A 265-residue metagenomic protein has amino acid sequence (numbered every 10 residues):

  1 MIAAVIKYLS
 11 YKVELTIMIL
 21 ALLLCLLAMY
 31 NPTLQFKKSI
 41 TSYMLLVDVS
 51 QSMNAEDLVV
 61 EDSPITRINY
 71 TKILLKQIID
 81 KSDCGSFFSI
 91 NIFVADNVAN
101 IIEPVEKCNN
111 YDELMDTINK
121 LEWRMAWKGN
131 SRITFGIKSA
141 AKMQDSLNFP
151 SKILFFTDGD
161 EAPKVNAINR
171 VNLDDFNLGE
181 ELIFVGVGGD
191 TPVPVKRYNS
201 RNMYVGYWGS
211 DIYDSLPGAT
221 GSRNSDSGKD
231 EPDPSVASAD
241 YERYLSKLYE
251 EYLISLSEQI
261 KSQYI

Functional and structural regions predicted by a protein language model:
M1-L45, S50-V60: Acidic, polar low-complexity linker/tail segments
I40-T41, M53-F87, E106-N110: …and closely analogous acidic/polar surface helices at protein-protein or active-site interfaces in A-domain-like
S42-M44, E251-I265: Juxtamembrane amphipathic/hinge helix adjacent to a transmembrane helix
S42-S52, F87-F93, K152-F156, E181-V185: Soluble periplasmic/extracytoplasmic beta-strand elements of cell-envelope proteins
D48-S50, A140-M143, F149-I168, V185-G189 (+1 more regions): DG-centered beta-turn motif at the end of beta-strands
D57-T66, I101-P104, L121-G129, A239-Y244: Second-shell loop/turn segments in exported
F87-K120, M143-Q144: Short beta-strand-loop
G159-E251: VWA/integrin I-like adhesion module and closely mimicked acidic/polar interface patches used
